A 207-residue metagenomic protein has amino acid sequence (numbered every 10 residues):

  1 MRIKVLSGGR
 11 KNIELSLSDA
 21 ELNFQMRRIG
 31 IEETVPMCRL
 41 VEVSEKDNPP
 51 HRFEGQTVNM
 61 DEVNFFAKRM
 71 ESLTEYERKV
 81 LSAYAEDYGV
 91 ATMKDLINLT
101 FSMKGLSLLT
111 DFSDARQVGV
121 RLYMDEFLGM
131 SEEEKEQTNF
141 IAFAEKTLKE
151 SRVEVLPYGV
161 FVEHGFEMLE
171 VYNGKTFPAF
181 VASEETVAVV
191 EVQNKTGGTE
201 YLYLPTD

Functional and structural regions predicted by a protein language model:
M1-D207: Long, charge-dense low-complexity segments
